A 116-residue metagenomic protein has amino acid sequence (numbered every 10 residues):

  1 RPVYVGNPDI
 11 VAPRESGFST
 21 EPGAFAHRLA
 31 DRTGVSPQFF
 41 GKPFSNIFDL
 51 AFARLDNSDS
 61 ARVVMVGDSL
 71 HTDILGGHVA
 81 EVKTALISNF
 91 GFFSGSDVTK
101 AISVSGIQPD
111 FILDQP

Functional and structural regions predicted by a protein language model:
R1-P116: Asp-based, Mg2+/Mn2+-dependent phosphohydrolase catalytic module
